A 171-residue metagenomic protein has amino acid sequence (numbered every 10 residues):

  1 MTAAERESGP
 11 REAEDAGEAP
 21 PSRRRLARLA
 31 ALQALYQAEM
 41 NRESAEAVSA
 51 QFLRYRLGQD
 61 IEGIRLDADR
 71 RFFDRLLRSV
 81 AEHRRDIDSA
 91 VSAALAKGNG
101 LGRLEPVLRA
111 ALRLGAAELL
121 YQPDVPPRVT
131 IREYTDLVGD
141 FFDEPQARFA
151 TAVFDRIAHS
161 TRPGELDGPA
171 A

Functional and structural regions predicted by a protein language model:
M1-A171: N-terminal interaction/assembly modules
